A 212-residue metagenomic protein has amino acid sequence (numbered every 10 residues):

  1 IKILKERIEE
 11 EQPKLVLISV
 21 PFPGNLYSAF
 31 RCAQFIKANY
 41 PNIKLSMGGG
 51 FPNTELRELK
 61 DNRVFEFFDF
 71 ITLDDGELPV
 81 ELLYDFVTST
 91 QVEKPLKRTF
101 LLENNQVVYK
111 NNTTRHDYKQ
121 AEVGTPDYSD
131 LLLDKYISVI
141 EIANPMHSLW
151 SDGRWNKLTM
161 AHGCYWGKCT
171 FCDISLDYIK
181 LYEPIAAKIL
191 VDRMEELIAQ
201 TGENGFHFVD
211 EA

Functional and structural regions predicted by a protein language model:
I1-D117: Glycine-rich beta-alpha loop elements in corrinoid/cobalamin-binding modules across cobalamin-dependent enzymes
R31, K60, D85-V87, E122-D127 (+2 more regions): Surface-exposed beta-strand edges and their flanking turn/coil or helix-capping segments
K97, Q120, A161-H162: Generic secondary-structure boundary/loop-capping signal
V108, D117-Y118, G167, I179: A broad, structure-centric signal for solvent-exposed, well-ordered loop/edge residues that line or flank functional
T113-L132: C-terminal beta-strand edge segments of enzyme domains
P126-A212: Radical SAM [4Fe-4S] cluster-binding motif and immediate context
